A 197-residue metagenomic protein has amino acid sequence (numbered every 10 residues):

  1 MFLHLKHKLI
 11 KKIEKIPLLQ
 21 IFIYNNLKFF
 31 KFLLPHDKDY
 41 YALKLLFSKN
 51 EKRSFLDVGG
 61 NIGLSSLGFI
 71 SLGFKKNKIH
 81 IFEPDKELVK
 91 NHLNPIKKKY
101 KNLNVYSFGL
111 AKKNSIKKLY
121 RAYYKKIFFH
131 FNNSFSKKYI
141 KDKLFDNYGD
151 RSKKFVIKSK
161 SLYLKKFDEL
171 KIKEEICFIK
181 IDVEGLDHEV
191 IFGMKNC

Functional and structural regions predicted by a protein language model:
F2-C197: Phosphate/nucleotide-binding beta-alpha loop and adjacent structural elements of enzyme active sites
